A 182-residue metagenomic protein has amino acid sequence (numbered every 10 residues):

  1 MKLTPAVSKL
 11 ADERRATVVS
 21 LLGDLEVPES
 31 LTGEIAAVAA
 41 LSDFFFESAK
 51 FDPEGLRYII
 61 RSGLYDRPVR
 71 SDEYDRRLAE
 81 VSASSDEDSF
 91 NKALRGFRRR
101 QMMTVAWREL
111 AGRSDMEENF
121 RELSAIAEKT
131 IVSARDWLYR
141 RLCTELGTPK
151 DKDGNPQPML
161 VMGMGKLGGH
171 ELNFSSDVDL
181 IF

Functional and structural regions predicted by a protein language model:
M1-F182: Non-catalytic regulatory/linker segments of enzymes
